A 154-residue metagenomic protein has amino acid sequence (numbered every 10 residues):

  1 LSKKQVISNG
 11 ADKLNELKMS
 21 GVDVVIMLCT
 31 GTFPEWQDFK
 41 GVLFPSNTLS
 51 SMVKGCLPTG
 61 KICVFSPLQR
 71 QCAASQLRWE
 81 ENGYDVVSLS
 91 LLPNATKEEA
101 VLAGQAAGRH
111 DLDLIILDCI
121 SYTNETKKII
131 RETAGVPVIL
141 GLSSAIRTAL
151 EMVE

Functional and structural regions predicted by a protein language model:
L1-E154: Non-catalytic structural scaffold of enzyme domains
